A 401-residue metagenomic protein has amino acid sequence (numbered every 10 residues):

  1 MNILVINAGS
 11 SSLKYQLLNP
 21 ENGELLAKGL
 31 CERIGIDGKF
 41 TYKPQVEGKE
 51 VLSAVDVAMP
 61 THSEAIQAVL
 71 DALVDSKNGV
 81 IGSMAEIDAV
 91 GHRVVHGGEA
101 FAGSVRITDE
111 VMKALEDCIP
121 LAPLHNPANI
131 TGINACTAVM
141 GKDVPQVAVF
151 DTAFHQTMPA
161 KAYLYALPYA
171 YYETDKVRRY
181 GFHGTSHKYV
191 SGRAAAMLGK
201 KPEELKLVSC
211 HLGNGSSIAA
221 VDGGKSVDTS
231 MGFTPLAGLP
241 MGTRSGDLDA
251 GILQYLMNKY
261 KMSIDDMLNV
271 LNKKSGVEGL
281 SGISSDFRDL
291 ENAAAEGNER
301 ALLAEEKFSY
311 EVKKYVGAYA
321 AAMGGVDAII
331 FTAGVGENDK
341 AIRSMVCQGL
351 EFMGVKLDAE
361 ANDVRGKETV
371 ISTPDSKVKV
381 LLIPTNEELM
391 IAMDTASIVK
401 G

Functional and structural regions predicted by a protein language model:
A8-G9, H92-V95, L212, V326 (+1 more regions): Glycine-rich beta-strand-to-loop/alpha-helix junction loops that act as flexible
S12-M59, G232: Short glycine-rich, Thr/Ser-proximal phosphate-binding strand/loop in the N-terminal lobe of ATP-dependent enzymes
A72-D88, A194-K201, V316-D327: Phosphate/pyrophosphate-binding loops at sites that engage ATP/ADP/AMP, CoA/4′-phosphopantetheine, polyphosphate
L73-H125, P145-V147, A153-A162: Short beta-strand-loop/turn "lid" adjacent to the catalytic site in phosphate-handling enzymes
F154-M257: Glycine-rich phosphate-binding loop of actin/hexokinase-like ATP-binding domains
D222, V227-S263, N269, A333-V364: Catalytic phosphate/nucleotide-handling subdomain of diverse soluble enzymes
N269, G276-L280, F287-A322: Adenine-nucleotide phosphate-binding core of ATP-dependent small-molecule kinases
L302, E306-A322, V326-D327, G336-G401: Internal helix-turn-beta structural module
